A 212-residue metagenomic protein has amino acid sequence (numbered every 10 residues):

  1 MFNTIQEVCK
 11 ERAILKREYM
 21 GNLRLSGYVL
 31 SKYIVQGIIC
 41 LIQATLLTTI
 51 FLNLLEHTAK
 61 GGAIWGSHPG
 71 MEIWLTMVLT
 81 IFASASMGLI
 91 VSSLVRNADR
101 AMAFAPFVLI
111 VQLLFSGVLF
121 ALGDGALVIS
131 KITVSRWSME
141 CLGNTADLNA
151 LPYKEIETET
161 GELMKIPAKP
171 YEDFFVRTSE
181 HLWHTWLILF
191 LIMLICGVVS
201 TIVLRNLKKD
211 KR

Functional and structural regions predicted by a protein language model:
M1-R212: Membrane-spanning alpha-helical segments of multipass transporters and channels
